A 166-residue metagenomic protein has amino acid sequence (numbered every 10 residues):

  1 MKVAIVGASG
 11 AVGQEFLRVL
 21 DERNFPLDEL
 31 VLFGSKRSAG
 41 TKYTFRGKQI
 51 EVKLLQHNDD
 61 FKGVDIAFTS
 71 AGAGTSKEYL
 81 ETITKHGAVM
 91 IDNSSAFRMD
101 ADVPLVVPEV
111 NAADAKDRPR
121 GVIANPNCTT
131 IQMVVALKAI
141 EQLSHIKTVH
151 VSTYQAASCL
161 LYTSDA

Functional and structural regions predicted by a protein language model:
S9, G13-L17: N-terminal Rossmann NAD(P)H-binding glycine-rich loop of SDR-like oxidoreductase domains
E22-G63: Conserved N-terminal Rossmann-fold NAD(P) cofactor-binding segment
D65-F68: N-terminal Rossmann-like NAD(P) cofactor-binding module of classical short-chain dehydrogenase/reductase
E78-V89, S94-P119: Rossmann-fold NAD(P)-binding glycine/threonine-rich loop
I131-H150: Oxidoreductase and adenylate-handling cofactor-binding alpha/beta cores
I146-L160: NAD(P)-dependent dehydrogenases' Rossmann-like dinucleotide-binding region
Y162-A166: Conserved small/polar residues in nucleotide/adenosyl-binding loops
